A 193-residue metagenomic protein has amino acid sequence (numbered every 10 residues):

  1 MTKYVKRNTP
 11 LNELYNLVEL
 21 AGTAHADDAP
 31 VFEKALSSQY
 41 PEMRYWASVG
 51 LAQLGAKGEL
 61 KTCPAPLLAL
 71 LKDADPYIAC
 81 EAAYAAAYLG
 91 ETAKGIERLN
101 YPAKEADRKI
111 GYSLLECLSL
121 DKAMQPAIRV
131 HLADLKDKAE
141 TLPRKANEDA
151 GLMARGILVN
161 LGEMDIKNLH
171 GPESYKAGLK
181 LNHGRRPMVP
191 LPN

Functional and structural regions predicted by a protein language model:
M1-V5, A24-S37, K57-L71, E91-P102 (+2 more regions): Amphipathic alpha-helical scaffolding segments comprising HEAT/armadillo-like alpha-solenoid repeats
K3, P10-A26, K34, E42-G58 (+3 more regions): Structural detector for internal amphipathic alpha-helices that build alpha-solenoid repeat scaffolds
N12, F32, I128, K145 (+2 more regions): Intrinsically disordered, low-complexity segments enriched in proline/serine/threonine
K104-I110, L135, A177-L179: Short alpha-helical linear motifs
G156-N193: Terminal, low-structured helical/coil segments at or just beyond the last alpha-helical repeat
